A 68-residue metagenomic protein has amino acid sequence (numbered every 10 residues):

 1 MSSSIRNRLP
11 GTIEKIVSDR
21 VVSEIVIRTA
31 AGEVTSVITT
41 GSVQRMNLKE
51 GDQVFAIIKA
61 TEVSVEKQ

Functional and structural regions predicted by a protein language model:
M1-Q68: Non-catalytic connector elements of ABC transporters
